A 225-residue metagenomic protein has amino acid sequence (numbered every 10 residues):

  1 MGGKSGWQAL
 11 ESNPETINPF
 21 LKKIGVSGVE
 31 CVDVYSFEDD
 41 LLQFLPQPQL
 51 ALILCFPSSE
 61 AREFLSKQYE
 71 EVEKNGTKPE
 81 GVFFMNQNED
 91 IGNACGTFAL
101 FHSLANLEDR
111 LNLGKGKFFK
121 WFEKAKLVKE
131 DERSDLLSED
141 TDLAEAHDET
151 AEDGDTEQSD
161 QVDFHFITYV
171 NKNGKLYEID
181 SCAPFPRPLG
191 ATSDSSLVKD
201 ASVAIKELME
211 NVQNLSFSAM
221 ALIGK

Functional and structural regions predicted by a protein language model:
M1-K225: Cysteine-dependent deubiquitinase/ubiquitin-like isopeptidase catalytic cores across multiple families
